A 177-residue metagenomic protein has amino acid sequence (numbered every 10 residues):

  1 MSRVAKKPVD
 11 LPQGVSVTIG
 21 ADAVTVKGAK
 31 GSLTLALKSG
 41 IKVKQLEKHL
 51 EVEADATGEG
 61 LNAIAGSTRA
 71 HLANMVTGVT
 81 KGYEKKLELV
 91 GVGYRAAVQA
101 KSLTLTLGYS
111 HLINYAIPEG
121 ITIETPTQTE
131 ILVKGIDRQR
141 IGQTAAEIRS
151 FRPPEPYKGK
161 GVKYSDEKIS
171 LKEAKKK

Functional and structural regions predicted by a protein language model:
S2-A146, S150-K177: N-terminal intrinsically disordered, cationic/polar leader segments that include organellar targeting peptides
